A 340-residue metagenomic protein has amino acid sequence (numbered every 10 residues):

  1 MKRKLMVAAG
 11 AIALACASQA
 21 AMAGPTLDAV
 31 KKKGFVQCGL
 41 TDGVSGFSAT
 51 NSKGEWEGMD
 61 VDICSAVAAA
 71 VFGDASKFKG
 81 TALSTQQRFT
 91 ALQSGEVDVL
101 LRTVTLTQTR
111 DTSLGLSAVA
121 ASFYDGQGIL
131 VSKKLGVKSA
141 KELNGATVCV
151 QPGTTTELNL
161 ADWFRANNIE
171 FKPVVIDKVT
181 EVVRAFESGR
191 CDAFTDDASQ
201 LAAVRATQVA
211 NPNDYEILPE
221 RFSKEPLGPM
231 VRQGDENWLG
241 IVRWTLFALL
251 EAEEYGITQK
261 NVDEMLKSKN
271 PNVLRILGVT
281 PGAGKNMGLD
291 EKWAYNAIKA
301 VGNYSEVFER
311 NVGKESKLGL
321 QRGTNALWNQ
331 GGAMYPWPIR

Functional and structural regions predicted by a protein language model:
M1-A8: Bacterial N-terminal signal peptides that target proteins for export
L14-M22: C-terminal segment of classical bacterial N-terminal signal peptides
A23-L101, M287, A300-Y304, L327 (+1 more regions): Extracytoplasmic small-molecule ligand-binding "clamshell" domains of the periplasmic binding protein/Venus flytrap
D28, V61-A69, T90, S94 (+6 more regions): Solvent-exposed, polar/charged alpha-helical surfaces in well-ordered, non-transmembrane soluble domains, broadly
Q37-G46, W56-V71, T105, D125-V182: Bilobed "Venus flytrap"/periplasmic-binding protein-like clamshell domains and structurally analogous long
D62-S65, A69-V71, K134-V137, K141 (+6 more regions): Extended ligand-binding regions for polar small-molecule ligands
S65, A69, G73, K77-E142 (+2 more regions): Acidic, polar ligand-binding/catalytic clefts
V279-R340: C-terminal functional modules
